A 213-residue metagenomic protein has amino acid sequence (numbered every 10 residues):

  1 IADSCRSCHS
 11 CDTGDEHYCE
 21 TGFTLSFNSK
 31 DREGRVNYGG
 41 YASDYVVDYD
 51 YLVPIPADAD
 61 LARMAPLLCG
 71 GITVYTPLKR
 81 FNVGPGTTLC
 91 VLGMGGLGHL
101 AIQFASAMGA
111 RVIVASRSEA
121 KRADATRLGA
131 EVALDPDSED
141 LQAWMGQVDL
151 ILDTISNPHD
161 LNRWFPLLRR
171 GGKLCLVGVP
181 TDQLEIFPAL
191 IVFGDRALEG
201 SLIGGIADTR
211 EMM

Functional and structural regions predicted by a protein language model:
I1-L52: Glycine-rich phosphate/adenylate-binding loop and adjacent beta-alpha elements of nucleotide- or dinucleotide-binding
E33-Y41, A57-R80, V91-L100: A glycine-rich, Thr/Ser-enriched phosphate-binding loop motif common to dinucleotide/cofactor-binding enzymes
L52, G71-V74, V148, L161 (+1 more regions): A general structural signal for well-ordered alpha-helical segments in protein cores
P85-M94, F104-R163: Adenosine-nucleotide cofactor-binding segment
L168-R169: Helix-to-beta-strand junctions that scaffold the AdoMet/dcAdoMet cofactor pocket in Class I SAM-dependent enzymes
G172-K173, R196: Glycine-centered, small-residue-biased loops immediately flanking beta-strands in adenine/cofactor-binding cores
V177-G178: Acidic carboxylate diad motif detector
T181-M213: C-terminal substrate-binding/catalytic core of Rossmann-like NAD(P)-dependent dehydrogenases/reductases
